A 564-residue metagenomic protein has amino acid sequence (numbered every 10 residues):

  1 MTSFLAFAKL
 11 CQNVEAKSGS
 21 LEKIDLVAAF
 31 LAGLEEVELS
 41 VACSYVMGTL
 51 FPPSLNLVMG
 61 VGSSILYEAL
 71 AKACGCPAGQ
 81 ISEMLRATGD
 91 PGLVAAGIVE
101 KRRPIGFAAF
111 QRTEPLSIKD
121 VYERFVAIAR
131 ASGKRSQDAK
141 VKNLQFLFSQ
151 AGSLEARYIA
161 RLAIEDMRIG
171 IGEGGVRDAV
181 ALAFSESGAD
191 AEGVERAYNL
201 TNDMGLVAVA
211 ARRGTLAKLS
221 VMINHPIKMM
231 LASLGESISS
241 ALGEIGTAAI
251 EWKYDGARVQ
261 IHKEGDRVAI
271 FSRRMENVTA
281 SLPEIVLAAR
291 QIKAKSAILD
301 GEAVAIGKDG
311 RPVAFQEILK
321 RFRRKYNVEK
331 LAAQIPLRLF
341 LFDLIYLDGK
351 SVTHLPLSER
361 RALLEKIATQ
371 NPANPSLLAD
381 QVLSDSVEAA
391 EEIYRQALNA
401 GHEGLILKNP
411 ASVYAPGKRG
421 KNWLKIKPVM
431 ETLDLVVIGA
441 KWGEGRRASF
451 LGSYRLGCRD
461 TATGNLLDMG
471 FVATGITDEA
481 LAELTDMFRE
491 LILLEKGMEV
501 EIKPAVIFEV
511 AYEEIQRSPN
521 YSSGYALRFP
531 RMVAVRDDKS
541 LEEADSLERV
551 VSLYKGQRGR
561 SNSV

Functional and structural regions predicted by a protein language model:
M1-L383, G457, T461-V472, G497-V500 (+2 more regions): N-terminal nucleic-acid-engaging modules of covalent nucleotidyltransferase systems
E165, N327, A440-G445, I515-R517: Short beta-turn/strand-loop junction motif enriched in small, turn-promoting residues
A208-R212, K366-P416: Metal-assisted phosphate- and nucleotidyl-transfer catalytic regions
M230-I250, Y254-D255, V387-E392, L407-G445: Flexible, glycine/threonine-enriched loop-and-boundary segments that flank and lead into catalytic domains of large
H262-E264, P416-R419, R447-G452, Y521-G524: Short glycine/proline-enriched turns and hinge-like loops at secondary-structure junctions
T279, L466-L494: A short-motif feature that recognizes glycine-rich, charge-decorated loops that bind or process nucleotide phosphates
D343, K408, L456, V510 (+1 more regions): Hydrophobic, well-ordered secondary-structure elements that form the walls of internal hydrophobic environments
L484-R536: C-terminal structured "cap/appendage" subdomains that terminate the fold
